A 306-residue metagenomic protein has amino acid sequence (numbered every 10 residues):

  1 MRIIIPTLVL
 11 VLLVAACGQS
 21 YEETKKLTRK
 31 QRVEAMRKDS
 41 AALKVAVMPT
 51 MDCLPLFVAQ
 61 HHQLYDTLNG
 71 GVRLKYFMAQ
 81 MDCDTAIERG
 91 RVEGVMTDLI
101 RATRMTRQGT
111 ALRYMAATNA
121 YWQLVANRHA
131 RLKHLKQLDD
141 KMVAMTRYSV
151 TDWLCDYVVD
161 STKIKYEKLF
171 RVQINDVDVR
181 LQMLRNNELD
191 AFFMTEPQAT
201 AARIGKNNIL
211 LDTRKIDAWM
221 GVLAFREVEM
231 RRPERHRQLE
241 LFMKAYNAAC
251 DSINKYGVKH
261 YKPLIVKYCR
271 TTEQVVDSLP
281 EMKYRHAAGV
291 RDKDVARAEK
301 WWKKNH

Functional and structural regions predicted by a protein language model:
R2-L8: Sec-dependent signal peptide recognition, specifically the positively charged N-region followed immediately by
V14-A16: C-terminal motif of bacterial Sec signal peptides marking the signal peptidase cleavage site
Q19-K26, V150-F170, L241-S278: Ligand-binding clefts/hinges and TM-proximal coupling segments of bilobed small-molecule sensing domains
Y21-K165, R171, D190-E196, L210-D217: Short, glycine-/small- and polar/acidic-enriched structural segments that line small-molecule recognition paths
Y21-Q31, A35-L43, M51, A191 (+1 more regions): An extracytoplasmic/periplasmic, membrane-proximal ligand-sensing/linker region
L43-K44, D140-M145, V228-R231, N247-N254 (+1 more regions): Second-shell loop/turn segments in exported
Q60, D82, A86, R91 (+12 more regions): Extracytoplasmic/secreted proteins, especially bacterial periplasmic and envelope-associated proteins
L99-I100, K168-I265: Pocket-lining segment of extracytoplasmic ligand-binding domains
